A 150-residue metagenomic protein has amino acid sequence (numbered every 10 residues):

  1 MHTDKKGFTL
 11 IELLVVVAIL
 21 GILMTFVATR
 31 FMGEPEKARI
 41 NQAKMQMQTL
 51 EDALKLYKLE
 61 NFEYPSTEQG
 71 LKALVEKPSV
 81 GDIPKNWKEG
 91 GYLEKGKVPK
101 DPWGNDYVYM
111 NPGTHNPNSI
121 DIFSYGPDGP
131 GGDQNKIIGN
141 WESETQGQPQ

Functional and structural regions predicted by a protein language model:
M1-G7, P149-Q150: Short, Lys/Arg-enriched, disordered terminal segments
T3-D4, A28, Q42, V98: Generic N-terminal leader/processing signal
D4-F31: N-terminal single-pass transmembrane signal-anchor helix
D4-K5, E76, N135: Generic cytosolic/nucleocytoplasmic N-terminal low-complexity/intrinsically disordered segments
T25-T29, G33-D82: Conserved hydrophobic/amphipathic alpha-helical signal-anchor segments
K37-N41, K55, E60-N61, E68 (+3 more regions): Short, surface-exposed interaction loops/tails
N86-Y92: Short, structured beta-strand/loop micro-motifs enriched in basic residues and often containing a Trp
